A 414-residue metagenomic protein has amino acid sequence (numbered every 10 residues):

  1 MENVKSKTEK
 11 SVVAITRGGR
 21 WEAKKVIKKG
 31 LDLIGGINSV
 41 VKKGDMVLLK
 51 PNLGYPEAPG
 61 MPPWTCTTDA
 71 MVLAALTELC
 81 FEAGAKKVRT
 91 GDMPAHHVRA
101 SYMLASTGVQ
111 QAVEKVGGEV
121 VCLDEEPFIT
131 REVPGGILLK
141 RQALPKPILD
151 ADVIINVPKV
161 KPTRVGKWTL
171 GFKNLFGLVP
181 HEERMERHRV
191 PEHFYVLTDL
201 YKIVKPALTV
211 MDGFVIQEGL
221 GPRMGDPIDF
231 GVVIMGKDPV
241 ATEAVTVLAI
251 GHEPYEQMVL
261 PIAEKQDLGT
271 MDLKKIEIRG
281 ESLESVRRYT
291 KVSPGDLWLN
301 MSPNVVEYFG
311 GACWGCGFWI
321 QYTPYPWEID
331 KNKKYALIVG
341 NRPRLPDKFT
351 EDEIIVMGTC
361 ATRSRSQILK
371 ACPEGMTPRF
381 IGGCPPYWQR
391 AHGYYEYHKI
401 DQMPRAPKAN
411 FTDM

Functional and structural regions predicted by a protein language model:
M1-M414: N-terminal and secondary-structure boundary signal
